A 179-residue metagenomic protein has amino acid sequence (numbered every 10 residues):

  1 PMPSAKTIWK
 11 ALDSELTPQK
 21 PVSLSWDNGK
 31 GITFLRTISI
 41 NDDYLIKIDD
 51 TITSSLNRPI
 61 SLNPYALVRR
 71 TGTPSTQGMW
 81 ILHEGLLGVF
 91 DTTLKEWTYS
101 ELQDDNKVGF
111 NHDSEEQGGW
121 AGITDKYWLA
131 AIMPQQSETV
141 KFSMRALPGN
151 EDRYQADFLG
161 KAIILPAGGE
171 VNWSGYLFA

Functional and structural regions predicted by a protein language model:
P1-A179: Soluble non-transmembrane domains of integral membrane proteins
